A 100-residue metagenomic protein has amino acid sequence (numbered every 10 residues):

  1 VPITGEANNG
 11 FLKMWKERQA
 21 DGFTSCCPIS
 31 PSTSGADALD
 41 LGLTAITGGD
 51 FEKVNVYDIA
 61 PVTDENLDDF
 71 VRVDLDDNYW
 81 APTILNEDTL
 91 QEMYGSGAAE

Functional and structural regions predicted by a protein language model:
V1, S25, Y57-I59: Residue-level recognition of the N-termini of beta-strands and the immediately preceding loop/turn
V1-D21: Venus flytrap/periplasmic-binding-protein-like
G10-F11, T33-A36: A short acidic, often aromatic-flanked loop/helix-cap motif at beta-alpha or helix-coil junctions that lines enzyme
Q19-S32: Short beta-strand elements at the ligand-binding edges of bilobed clamshell
S30, D37-E100: Hinge/cleft segment of the Venus flytrap/periplasmic-binding protein
